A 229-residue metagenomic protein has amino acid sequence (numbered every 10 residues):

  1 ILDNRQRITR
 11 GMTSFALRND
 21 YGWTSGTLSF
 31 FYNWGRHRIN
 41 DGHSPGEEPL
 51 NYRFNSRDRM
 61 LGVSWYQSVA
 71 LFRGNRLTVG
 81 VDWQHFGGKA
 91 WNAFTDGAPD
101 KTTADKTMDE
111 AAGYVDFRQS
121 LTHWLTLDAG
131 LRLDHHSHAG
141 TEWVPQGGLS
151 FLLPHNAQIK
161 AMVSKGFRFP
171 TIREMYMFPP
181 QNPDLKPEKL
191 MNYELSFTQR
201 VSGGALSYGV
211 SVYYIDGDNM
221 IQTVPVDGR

Functional and structural regions predicted by a protein language model:
I1-D3, F30, R38-E48, K89-A98 (+3 more regions): Outer-membrane beta-barrel translocator domains and adjoining extracellular loop/strand segments of Gram-negative
I1-F86, L206-G209: Outer-membrane beta-barrel domain signature, strongest for Gram-negative TonB-dependent receptors and also present
I1-R5, M12, P45-F54, S64-Y66 (+4 more regions): Extracellular loop and loop/strand-boundary signature of outer-membrane beta-barrel proteins
L2-D20, S56, K106-M108, L152 (+3 more regions): Outer-membrane beta-barrel signature, preferentially recognizing the C-terminal barrel domain of Gram-negative
G11, L61, N75, A111-G113 (+5 more regions): Hydrophobic core residues within well-ordered beta-strands of beta-rich domains
T13-N19, V63-V69, V115-Q119, G147-F151 (+1 more regions): Residues on the lipid-exposed face of transmembrane beta-strands in outer-membrane beta-barrel proteins
G26-P49, L77-Q84, W91, T103-H136 (+2 more regions): Surface-exposed extracellular loop regions of Gram-negative outer-membrane beta-barrel proteins
